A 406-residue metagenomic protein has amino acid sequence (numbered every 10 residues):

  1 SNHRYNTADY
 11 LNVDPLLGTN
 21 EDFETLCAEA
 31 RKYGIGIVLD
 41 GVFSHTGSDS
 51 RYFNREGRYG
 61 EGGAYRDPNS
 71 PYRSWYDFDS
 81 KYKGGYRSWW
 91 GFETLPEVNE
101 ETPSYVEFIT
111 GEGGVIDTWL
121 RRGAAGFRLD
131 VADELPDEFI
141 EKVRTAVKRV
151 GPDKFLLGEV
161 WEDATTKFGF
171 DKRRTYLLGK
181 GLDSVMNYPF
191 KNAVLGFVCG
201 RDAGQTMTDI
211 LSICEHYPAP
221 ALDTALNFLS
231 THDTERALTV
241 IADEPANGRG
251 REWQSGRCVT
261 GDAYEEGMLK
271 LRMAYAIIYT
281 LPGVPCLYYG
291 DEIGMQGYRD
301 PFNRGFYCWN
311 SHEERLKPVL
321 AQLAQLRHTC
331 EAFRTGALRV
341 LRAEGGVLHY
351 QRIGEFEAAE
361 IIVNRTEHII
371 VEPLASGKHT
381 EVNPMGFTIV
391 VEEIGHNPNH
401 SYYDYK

Functional and structural regions predicted by a protein language model:
S1-R122, V143, R149, T166: Substrate-binding/active-site clefts of carbohydrate-active enzymes
R4-N20, F92-F108, A124-E134, A193-D202 (+2 more regions): The substrate-binding groove and active-site-proximal loops of carbohydrate-active enzymes, especially glycoside
Y10, A30, D40, W119 (+7 more regions): Conserved, mostly hydrophobic/aromatic
R31, H45, S50, N54 (+6 more regions): Active-site-proximal helices and loops of the catalytic beta/alpha 8
F43-S44, A125, D133-P136, W161-A164 (+5 more regions): Short, solvent-exposed loop/turn segments at secondary-structure junctions
M207-T329: Active-site-proximal substrate-binding groove within the catalytic cores of carbohydrate-active enzymes
R315, L341-L374: Carbohydrate-binding surface patches
H379-K406: C-terminal beta-strand-rich structural cap/linker in extracellular carbohydrate-active enzymes
